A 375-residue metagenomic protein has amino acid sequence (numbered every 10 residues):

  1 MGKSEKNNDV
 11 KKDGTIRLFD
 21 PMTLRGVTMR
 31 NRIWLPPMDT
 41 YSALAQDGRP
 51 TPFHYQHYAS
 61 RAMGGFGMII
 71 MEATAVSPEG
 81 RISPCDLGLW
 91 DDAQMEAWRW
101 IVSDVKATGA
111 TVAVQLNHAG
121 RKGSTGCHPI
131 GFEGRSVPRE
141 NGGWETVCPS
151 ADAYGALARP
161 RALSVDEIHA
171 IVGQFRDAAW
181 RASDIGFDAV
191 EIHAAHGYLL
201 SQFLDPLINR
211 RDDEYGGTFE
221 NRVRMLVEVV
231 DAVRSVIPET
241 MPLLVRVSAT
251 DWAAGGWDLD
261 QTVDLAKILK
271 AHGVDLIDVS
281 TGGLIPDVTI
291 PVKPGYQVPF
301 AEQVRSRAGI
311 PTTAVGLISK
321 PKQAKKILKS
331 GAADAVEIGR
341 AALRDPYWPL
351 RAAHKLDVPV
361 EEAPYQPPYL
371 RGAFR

Functional and structural regions predicted by a protein language model:
M1-R375: Flavin-dependent oxidoreductase catalytic cores
